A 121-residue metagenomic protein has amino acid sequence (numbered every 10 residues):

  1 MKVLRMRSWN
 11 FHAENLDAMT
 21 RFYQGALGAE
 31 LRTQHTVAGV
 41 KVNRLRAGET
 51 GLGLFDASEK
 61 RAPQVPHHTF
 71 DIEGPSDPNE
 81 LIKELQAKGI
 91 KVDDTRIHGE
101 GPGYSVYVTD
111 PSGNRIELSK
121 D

Functional and structural regions predicted by a protein language model:
M1-A18, H68-F70: N-terminal beta-strand motif that seeds the catalytic metal site of vicinal oxygen chelate
K2, I82-D121: Vicinal oxygen chelate
K2-R5, R61-V65, G99-E100: Short glycine-enriched loop/turn motifs at secondary-structure junctions
N10-L52: Core segments of cupin and vicinal oxygen chelate
V37, A57-S58, D121: Residue-level structural signal for beta-strand termini and adjacent loop
V37-K41, A62, G99-Y104: Short acidic/glycine-enriched loop/turn segments that link adjacent beta-strands
E49-G53, A62, S112-I116: Short, charged/polar, Gly/Pro-enriched secondary-structure boundary elements
P75-E80: Short, conserved charged micro-motifs
